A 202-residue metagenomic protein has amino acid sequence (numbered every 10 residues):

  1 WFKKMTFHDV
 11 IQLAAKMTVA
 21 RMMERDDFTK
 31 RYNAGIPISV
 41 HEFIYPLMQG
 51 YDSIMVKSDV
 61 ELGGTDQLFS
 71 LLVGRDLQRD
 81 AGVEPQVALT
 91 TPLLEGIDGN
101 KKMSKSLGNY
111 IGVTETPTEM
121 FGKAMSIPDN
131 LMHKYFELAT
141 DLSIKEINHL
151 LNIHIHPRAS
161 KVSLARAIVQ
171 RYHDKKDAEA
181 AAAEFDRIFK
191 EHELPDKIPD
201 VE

Functional and structural regions predicted by a protein language model:
W1-T91: Divalent-metal (Mg2+/Mn2+/Ca2+)-assisted nucleotide/phosphate chemistry catalytic cores
F69, L77-E202: Conserved nucleotide- and phosphate/pyrophosphate-binding catalytic cores in adenylate/nucleotidyl-handling enzymes
